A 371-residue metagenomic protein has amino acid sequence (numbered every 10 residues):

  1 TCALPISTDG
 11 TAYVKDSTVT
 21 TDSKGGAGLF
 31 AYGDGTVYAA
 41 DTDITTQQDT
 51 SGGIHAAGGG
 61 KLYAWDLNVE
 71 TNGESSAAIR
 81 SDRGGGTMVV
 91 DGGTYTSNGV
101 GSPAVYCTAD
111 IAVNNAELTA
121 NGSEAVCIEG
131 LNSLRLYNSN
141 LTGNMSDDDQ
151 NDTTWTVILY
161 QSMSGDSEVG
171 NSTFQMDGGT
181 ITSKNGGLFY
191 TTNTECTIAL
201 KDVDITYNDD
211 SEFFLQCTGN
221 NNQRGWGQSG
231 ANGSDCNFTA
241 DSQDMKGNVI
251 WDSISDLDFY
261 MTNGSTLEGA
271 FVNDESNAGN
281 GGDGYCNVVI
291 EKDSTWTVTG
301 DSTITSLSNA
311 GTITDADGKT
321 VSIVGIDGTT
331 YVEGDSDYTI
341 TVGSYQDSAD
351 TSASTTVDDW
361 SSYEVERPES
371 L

Functional and structural regions predicted by a protein language model:
T1-L4: Short, small-residue-biased leader/transition segments that mark boundaries at the very start of proteins
G10-S75, I79-S81: A generic tandem-repeat structural signature
T11-D16, T36-T42, K61-L67, T87-G92 (+13 more regions): All-beta strand scaffolds that present successive hydrophobic residues in beta-strands
T21-K24, T46-D49, T71-E74, S97-V100 (+7 more regions): Surface-exposed loop/turn segments connecting beta-strands in extracellular beta-rich domains
G52-D177, T182-S183, L188-F189: Solenoidal tandem-repeat scaffolds enriched in leucines and small polar residues
L118, G130-L134, L141-T142, S146-Q150 (+7 more regions): Intrinsically disordered, low-complexity terminal regions
Y160-Q161, G165-G178, S183-D202, T206-Q228: Long, acidic/serine-threonine-rich intrinsically disordered regions with weak helical/coil propensity that act as
D252, D256-S370: Extracellular beta-strand/loop-rich repeat segments of large surface/secreted proteins
